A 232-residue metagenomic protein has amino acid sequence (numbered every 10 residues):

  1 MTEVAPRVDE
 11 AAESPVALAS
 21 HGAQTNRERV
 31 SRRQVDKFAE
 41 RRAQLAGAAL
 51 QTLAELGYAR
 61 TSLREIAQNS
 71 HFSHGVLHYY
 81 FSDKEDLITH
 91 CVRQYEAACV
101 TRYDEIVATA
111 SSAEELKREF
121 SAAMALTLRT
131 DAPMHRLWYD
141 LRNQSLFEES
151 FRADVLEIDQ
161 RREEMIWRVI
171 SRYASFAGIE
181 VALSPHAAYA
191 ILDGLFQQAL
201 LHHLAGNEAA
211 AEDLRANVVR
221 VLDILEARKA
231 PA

Functional and structural regions predicted by a protein language model:
M1-E40, K229-A232: N-terminal intrinsically disordered/low-complexity leader segments
F38-A49, I66, C91-Y95, C99 (+1 more regions): Generic hydrophobic, amphipathic alpha-helix propensity
Q44, A48-D86, H90: Helix-turn-helix
F81, L126, D140-F147: Short helix-capping/turn signature of helix-turn-helix
H90-R93, T101-M134, V181, P185-Y189 (+1 more regions): Hydrophobic alpha-helical connector segments
V100, E105, T130-Y139, E149-A174 (+1 more regions): Amphipathic alpha-helical packing segments from all-alpha helical-bundle domains
R152-L156, R172-A232: Hydrophobic/aromatic-rich alpha-helical bundle segments in the mid-to-C-terminal region
